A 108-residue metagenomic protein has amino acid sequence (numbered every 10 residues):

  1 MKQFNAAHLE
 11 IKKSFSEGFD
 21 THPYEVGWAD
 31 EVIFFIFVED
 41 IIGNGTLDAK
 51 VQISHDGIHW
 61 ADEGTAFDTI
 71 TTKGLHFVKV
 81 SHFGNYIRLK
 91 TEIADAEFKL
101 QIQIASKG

Functional and structural regions predicted by a protein language model:
M1-A29: Transition segment at domain starts
H8-I11, D62-T71: Solvent-exposed serine/threonine-rich low-complexity stretches and specific carbohydrate-binding patches
F15, F67-V78: Extracellular carbohydrate recognition and processing domains and analogous Trp-centered ligand-binding platforms
T21-P23, G74-S81: Exposed aromatic-hydrophobic patches
P23-V38, N44-T46: Aromatic, loop-rich ligand-recognition surfaces of beta-strand-rich domains
D30-I36, S81-K99: Noncatalytic modules at the cell exterior or secretory-pathway interfaces, chiefly beta-strand-rich lectin/adhesion
G45-T46, D95-K107: Edge beta-strands of jelly-roll/beta-sandwich modules across compartments, strongly enriched in secreted/luminal
Q52-S54: Conserved Ser/Thr-centered positions that define the repeating blades of beta-propeller domains
